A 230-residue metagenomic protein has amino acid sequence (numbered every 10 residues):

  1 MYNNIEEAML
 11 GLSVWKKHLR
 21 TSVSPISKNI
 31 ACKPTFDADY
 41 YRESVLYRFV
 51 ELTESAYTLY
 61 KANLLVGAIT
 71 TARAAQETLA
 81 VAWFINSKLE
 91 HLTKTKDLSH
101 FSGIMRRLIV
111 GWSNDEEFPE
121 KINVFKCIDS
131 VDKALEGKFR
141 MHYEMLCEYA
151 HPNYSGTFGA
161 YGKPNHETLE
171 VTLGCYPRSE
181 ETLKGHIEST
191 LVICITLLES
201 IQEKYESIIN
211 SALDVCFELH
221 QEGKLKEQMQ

Functional and structural regions predicted by a protein language model:
M1-A72, E77, A82, E90-Q230: A cross-kingdom marker of C-terminal helix-rich interaction/assembly modules
